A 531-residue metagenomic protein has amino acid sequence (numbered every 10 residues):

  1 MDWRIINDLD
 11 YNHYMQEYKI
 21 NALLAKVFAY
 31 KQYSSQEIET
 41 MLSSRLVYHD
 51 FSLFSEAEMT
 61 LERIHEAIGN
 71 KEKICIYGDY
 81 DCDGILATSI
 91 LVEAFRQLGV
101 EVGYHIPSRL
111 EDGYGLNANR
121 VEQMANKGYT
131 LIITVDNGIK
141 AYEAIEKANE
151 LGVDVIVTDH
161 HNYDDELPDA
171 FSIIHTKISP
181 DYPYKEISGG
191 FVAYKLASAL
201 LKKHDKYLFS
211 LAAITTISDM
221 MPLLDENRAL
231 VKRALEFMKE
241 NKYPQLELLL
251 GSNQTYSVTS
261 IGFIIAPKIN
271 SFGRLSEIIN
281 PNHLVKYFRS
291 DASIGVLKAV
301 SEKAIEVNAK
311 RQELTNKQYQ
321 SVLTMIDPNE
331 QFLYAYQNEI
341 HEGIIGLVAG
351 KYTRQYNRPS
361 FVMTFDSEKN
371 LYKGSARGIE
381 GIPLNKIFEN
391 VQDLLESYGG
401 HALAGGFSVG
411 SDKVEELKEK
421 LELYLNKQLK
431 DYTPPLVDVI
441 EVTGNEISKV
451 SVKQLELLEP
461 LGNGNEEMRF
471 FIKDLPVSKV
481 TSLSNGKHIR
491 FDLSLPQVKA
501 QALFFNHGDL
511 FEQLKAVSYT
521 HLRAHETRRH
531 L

Functional and structural regions predicted by a protein language model:
M1-L9: N-terminal amphipathic/basic leader segments beginning at the initiator methionine
D8-L131, E150-G152, D169, L201-E419 (+2 more regions): Hydrophobic helix-and-loop "lid/oligomerization" segment in the mid-to-C-terminal part of catalytic domains
R109-N137, A141-A144, E150, D154-V157 (+2 more regions): Hydrophobic, small-residue-rich alpha-helical packing segments that form membrane-like cores
D393-E396, Y424-L429: A common structural junction motif
G444-A500: Accessory interdomain/linker segments of ATP-dependent helicases and helicase-like nucleic-acid enzymes that mediate
V498-Q513: Beta-strand/loop nucleic-acid-binding surfaces
L510-L522: Short nucleic-acid-contacting surface segments enriched for D/E, G, S/T with interspersed K/R
T520-H530: Conserved small/polar residues in nucleotide/adenosyl-binding loops
